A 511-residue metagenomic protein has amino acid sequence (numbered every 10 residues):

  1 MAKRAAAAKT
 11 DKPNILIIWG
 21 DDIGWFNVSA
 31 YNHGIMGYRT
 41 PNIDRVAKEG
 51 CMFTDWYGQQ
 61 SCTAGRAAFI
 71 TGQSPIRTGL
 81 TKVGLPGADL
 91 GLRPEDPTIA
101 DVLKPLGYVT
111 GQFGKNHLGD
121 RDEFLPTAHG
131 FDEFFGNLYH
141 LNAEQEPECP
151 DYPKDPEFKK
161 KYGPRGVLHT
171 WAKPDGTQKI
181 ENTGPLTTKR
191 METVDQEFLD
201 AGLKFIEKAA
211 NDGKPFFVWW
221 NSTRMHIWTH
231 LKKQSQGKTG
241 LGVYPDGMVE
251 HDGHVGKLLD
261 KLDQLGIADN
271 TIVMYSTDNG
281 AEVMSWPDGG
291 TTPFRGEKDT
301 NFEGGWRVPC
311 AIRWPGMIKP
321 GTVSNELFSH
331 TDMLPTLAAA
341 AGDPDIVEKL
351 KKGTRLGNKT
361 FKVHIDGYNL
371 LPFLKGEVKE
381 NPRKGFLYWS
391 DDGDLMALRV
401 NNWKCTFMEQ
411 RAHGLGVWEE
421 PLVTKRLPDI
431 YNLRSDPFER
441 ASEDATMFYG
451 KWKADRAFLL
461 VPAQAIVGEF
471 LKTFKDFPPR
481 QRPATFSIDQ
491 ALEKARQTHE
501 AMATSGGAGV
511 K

Functional and structural regions predicted by a protein language model:
M1-P428, P437-E439, D444-K511: Formylglycine-dependent sulfatase
